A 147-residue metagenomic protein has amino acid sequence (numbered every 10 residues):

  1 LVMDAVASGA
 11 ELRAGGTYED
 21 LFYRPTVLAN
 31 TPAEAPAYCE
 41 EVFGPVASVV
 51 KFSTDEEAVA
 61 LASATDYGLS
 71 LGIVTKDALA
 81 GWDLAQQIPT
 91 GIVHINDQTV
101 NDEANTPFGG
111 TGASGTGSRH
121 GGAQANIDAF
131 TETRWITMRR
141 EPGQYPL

Functional and structural regions predicted by a protein language model:
L1-V6: Helical element adjacent to the flavin cofactor pocket in flavoenzyme catalytic cores
S8-Y18: Short secondary-structure junctions
E19-L147: Conserved C-terminal structural/oligomerization subdomain of aldehyde/semialdehyde dehydrogenase
